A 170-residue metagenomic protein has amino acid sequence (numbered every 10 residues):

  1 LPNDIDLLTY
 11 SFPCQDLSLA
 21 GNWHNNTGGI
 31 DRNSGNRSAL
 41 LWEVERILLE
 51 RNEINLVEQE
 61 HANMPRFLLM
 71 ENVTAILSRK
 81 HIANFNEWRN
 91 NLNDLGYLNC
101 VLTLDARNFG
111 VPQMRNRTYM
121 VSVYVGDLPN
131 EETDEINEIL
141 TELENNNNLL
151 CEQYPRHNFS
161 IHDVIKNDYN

Functional and structural regions predicted by a protein language model:
L1-L7, L17-N170: Class I S-adenosyl-L-methionine
F12-P13: Short glycine-/small-residue-rich Rossmann-like dinucleotide-binding loops
